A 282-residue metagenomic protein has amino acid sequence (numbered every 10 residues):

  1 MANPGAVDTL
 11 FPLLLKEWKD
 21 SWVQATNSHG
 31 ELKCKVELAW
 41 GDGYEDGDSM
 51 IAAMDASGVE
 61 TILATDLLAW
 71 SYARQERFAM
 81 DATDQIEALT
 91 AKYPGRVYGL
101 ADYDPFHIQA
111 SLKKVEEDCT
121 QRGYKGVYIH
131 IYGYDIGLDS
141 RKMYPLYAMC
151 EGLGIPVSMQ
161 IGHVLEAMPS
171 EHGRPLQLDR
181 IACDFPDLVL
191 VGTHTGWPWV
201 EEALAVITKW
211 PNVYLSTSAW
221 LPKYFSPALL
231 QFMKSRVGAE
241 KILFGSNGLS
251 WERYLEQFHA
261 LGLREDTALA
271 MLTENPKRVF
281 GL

Functional and structural regions predicted by a protein language model:
M1-V7, L13-T61, V237-L243, W251-L282: Mid-to-C-terminal alpha-helical segments outside catalytic/metal-binding sites
L10, M54, I86, D118 (+6 more regions): Conserved, mostly hydrophobic/aromatic
L10, T65, L100-D102, Y128-H130 (+5 more regions): A cross-family glycoside hydrolase active-site/sugar-binding cleft signature
E17-W22, Q75-R77, L112-K113, S170-E171 (+3 more regions): Short aromatic-enriched loop/helix-cap "lid" or pocket-rim segments at secondary-structure transitions that line
E45-M54, H107-D118, V200: Short, acidic/polar
G47-I51, T83-T90, V115-E116, M143 (+4 more regions): Generic structural signal for well-ordered alpha-helices, preferentially at hydrophobic/aromatic core positions
E60-T61, D66-W70, R74-M159, H163-L165 (+1 more regions): Active-site gating/metal-coordination segments in enzymes
Q121-G126, D135-L243: Catalytic pocket-lining loop regions of alpha/beta-barrel enzymes, especially the amidohydrolase/enolase/GH5 lineages
